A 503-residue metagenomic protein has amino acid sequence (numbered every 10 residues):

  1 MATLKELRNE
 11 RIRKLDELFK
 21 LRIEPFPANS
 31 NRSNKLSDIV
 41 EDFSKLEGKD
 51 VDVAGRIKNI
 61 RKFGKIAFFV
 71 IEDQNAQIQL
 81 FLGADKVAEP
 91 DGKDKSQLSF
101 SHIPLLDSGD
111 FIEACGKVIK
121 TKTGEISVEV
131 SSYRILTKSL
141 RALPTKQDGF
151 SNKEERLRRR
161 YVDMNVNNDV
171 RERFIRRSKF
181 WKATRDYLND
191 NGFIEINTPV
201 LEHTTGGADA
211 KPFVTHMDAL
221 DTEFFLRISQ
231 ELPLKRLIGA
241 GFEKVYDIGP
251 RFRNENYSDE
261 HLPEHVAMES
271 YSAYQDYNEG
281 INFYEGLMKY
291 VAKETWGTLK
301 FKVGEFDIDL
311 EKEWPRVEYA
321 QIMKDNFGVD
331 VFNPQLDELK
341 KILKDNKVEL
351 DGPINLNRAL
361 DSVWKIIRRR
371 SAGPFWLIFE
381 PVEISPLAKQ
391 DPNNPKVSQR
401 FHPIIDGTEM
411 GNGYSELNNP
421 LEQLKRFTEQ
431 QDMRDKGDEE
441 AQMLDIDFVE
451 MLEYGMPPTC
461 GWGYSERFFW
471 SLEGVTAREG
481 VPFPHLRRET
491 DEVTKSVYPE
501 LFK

Functional and structural regions predicted by a protein language model:
M1-K503: Class II aminoacyl-tRNA synthetase catalytic cores and aaRS-like
